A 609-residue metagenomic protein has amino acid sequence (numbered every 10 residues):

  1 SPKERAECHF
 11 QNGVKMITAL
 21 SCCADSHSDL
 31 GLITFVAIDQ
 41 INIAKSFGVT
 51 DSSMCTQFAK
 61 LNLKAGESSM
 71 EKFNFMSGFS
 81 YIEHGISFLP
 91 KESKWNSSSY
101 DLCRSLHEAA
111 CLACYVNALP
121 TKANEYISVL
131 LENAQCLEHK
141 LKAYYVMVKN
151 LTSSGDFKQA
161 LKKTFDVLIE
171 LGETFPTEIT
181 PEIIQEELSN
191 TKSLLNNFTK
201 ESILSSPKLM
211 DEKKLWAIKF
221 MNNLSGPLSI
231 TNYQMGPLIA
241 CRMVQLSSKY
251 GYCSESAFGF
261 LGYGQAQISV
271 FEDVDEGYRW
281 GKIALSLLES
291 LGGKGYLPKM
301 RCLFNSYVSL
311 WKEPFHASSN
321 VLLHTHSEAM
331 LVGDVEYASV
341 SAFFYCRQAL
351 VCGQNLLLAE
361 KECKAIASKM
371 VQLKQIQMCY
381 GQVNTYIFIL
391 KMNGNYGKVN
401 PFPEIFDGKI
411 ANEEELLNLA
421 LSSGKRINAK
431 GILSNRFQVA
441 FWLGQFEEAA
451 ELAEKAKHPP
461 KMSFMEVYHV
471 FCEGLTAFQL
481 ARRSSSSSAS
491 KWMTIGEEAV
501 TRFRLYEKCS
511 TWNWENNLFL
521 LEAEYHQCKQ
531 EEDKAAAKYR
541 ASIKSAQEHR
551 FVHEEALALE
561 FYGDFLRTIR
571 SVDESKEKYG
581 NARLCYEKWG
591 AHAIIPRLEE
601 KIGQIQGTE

Functional and structural regions predicted by a protein language model:
S1-F35, K45-K64, L151-L238, L350-K364 (+3 more regions): Amphipathic helix-loop-helix modules that constitute alpha-helical solenoid scaffolds
Q11, K15, S53, Q57-K60 (+17 more regions): Residue register of alpha-helical TPR repeats
V14, S21, I41, A65-G66 (+19 more regions): Conserved small-residue packing positions in alpha-helical repeats and bundles
L20, A24-H27, N62, S69 (+16 more regions): Residue at a conserved register position within TPR or TPR-like alpha-solenoid repeats
L30, C55, K72-F75, P120 (+11 more regions): TPR-repeat structural position
Q40, F47-S52, K72, K91-S97 (+14 more regions): Short coil/turn linkers that connect adjacent helices within long alpha-helical scaffolds, especially alpha-solenoid
S53, C241-G251, Y263-N355, K361-K374: Hydrophobic, small-residue-rich alpha-helical packing segments that form membrane-like cores
Q57, S488-T568: Generic long, charged, amphipathic alpha-helical segments
